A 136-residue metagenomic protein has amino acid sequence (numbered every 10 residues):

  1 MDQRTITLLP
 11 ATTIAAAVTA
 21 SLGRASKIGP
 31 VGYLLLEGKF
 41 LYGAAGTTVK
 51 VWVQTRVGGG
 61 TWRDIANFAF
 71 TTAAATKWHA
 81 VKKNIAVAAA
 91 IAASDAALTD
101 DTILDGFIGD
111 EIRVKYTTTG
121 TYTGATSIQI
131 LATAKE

Functional and structural regions predicted by a protein language model:
M1-E136: Surface-exposed, low-hydrophobicity beta-strand/loop segments enriched in small/polar/acidic residues
